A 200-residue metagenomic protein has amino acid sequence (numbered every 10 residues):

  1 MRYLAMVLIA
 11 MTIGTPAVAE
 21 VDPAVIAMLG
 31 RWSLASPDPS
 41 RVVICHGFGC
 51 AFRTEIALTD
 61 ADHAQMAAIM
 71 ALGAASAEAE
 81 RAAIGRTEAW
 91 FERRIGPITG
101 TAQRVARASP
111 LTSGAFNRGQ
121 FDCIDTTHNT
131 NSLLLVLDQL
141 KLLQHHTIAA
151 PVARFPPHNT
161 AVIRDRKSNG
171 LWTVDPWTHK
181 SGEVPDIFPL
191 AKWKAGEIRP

Functional and structural regions predicted by a protein language model:
A5-G14: Bacterial N-terminal signal peptides
I13-A77: N-terminal accessory/pre-domain segments preceding catalytic cores
A19, G96, H128, R166 (+1 more regions): Residue-level marker of positions within ordered structural domains that often coincide with functionally constrained
A57-D60, Q65-A67, T99, A106 (+2 more regions): Surface-exposed beta-strand edges and their flanking turn/coil or helix-capping segments
A79-H145: Mid-length scaffold segments of soluble, non-membrane domains
L135-W193: Hydrophobic/aromatic-rich core segments of domains that either
W193-P200: Low-complexity, Gly/Ser/Thr/Pro-rich intrinsically disordered linker/tail segments
